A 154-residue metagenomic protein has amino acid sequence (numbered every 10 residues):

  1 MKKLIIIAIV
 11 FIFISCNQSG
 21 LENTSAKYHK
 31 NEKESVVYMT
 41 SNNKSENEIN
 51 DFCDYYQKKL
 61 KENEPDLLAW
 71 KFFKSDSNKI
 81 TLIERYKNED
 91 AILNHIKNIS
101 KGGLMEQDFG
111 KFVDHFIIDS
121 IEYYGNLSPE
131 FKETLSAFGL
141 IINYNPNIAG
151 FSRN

Functional and structural regions predicted by a protein language model:
L4-F13: Sec-dependent N-terminal signal peptides
C16-I80, K87-N98, D114-N154: Short S/T/G/P-rich N-terminal loop/turn motif that feeds into the first structured element of a domain
K111: Conserved short loop/helix modules at catalytic or binding sites in compact beta-alpha or helix-hairpin-helix contexts
